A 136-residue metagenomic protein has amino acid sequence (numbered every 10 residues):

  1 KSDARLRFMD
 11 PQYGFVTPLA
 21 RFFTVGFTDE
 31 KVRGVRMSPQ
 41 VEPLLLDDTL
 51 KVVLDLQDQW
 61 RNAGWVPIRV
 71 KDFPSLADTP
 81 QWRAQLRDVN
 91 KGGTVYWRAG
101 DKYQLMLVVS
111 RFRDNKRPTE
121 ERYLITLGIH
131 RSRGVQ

Functional and structural regions predicted by a protein language model:
K1-K31: N-terminal leader/targeting segments
D3, D29-G34, G92-T94, R122-T126: A generic structural signal for beta-strand entry/edge sites
L6-M9, Y13, V95, I125-I129: Generic recognition of long tandem-repeat/solenoid scaffolds
F15-T17, E42-D47, K102-M106, S132-Q136: Short, surface-exposed beta-strand/loop "edge" segments at domain boundaries and coil↔beta transitions
L19-K91: Long, charged/polar, surface-exposed segments that mediate recognition or autoinhibition
P39-V41, K71-P74, D101, V109-R111 (+1 more regions): A mature extracytoplasmic/lumenal domain signature
D78-K116: Aromatic/basic-lined ligand-recognition segments that form π-stacking hydrophobic pockets flanked by Lys/Arg to engage
M106-Q136: C-terminal basic regulatory modules in eukaryotic proteins
